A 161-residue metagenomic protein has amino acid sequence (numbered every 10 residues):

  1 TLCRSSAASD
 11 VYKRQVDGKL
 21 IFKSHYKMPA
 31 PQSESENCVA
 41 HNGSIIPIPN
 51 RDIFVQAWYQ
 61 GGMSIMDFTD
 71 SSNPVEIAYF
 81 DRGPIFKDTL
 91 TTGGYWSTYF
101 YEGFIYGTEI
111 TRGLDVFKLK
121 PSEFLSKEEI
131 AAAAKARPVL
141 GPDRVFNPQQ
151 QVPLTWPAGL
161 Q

Functional and structural regions predicted by a protein language model:
T1-A8, Y12: Single conserved hydrophobic/aromatic residue that forms the stacking wall/gate of nucleotide- or nucleobase-binding
S9, M63, L114-D115: Structural signal for beta-propeller blades
K13-L20, I65-V75, K118-E128: Short loop/turn segments immediately following beta-strands, especially the blade-tip and inter-blade linker loops
H25-H41, N73-F100: Conserved blade-ending motifs and adjacent loop-strand segments that build the rim/top face of beta-propeller domains
V39-Q56, T92-Y106: Repeat-blade elements of multi-bladed beta-propeller folds
F54-F86: C-terminal hydrophobic structural anchor segments that stabilize assembly/packing rather than catalytic chemistry
L90-L160: Blade-level signature of beta-propeller repeat domains, shared across WD40, Kelch, NHL, RCC1 and BNR/Asp-box propellers
